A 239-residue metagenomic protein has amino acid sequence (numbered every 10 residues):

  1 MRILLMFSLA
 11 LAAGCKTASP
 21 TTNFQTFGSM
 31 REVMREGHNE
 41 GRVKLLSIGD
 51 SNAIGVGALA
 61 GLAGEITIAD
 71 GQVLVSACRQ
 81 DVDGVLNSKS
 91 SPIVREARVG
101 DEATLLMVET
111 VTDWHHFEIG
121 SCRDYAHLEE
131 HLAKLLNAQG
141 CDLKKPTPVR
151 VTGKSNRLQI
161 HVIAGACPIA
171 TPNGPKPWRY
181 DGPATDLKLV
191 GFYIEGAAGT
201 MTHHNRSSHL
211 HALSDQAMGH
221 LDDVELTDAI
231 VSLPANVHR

Functional and structural regions predicted by a protein language model:
M1-M6: Sec-dependent signal peptide recognition, specifically the positively charged N-region followed immediately by
A13-G14: C-terminal motif of bacterial Sec signal peptides marking the signal peptidase cleavage site
N39-A103: N-terminal low-complexity or amphipathic/hydrophobic leaders
N39-S51, T104, T110-H115, Y125 (+1 more regions): Extracellular/luminal recognition modules and glycoprotein regions
Q80-K144: Contiguous hydrophobic, core-forming segments of folded domains
G120-P175: Mid-length scaffold segments of soluble, non-membrane domains
G165-S214: Short, hydrophobic/π-rich interface segment
H211-R239: C-terminal structured interaction module
